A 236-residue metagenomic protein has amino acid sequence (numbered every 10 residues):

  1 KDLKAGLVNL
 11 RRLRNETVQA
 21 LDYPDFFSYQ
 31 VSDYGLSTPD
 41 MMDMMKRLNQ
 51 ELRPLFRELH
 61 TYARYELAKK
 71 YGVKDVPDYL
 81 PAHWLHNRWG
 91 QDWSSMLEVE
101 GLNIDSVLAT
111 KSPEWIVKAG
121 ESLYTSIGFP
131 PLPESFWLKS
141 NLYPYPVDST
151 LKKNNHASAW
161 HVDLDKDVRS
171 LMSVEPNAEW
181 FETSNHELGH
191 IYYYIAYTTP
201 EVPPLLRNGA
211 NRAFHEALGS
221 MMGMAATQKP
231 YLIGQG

Functional and structural regions predicted by a protein language model:
K1-V8: N-terminal helix-rich structural modules
N9-S170: Active-site-proximal, well-structured secondary-structure segments within enzyme catalytic domains
L36-P39, V107-K111, L171-W180, L205-F214: Alpha-helix capping and helix-loop boundary segments enriched in small/acidic/polar residues
M45-L55, N208-G236: Post-HExxH zinc-binding segment in Zn-dependent metallohydrolases
V107-E114, Y193, G219, G234-G236: Long, K/E/R/D-enriched contiguous segments that form extended
T125-P133, D163-L164, I191-P204, A225-Q235: Secondary-structure transition/capping motifs at alpha-helix termini and the adjoining loop/turn into the next element
E175-T198, E216-S220: Active-site recognition of the HExxH zinc-binding catalytic motif
